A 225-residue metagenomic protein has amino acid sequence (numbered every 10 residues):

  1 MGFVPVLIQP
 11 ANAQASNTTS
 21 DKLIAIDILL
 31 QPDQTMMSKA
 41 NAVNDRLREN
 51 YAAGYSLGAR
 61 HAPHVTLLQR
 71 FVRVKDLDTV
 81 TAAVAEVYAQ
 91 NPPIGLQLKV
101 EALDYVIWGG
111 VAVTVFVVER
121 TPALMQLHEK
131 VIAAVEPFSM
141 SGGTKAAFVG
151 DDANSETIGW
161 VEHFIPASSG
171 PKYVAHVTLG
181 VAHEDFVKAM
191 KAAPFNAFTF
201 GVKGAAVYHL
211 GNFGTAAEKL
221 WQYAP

Functional and structural regions predicted by a protein language model:
M1-V6: Bacterial N-terminal signal peptides
P10-I107, T121-A206, L210-P225: Basic, often amphipathic N-terminal segments
W108-A112: Acidic/polar active-site rim loop that often engages polyanionic ligands
V115: Surface-exposed, active-site-proximal loop segments in enzymatic domains
